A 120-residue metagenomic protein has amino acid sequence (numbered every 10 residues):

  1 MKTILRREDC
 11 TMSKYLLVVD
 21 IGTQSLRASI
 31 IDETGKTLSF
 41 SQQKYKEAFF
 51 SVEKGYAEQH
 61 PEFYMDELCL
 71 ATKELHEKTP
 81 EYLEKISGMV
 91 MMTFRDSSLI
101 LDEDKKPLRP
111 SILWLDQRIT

Functional and structural regions predicted by a protein language model:
K2-R109: N-terminal glycine/serine-rich phosphate-binding loop of ATP-dependent small-molecule kinases, especially carbohydrate
D116: Carbohydrate-associated surface elements
